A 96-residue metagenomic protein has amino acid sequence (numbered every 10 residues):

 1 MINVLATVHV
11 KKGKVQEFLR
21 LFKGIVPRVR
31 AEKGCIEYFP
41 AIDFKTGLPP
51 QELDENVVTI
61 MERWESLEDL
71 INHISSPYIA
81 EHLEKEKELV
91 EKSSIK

Functional and structural regions predicted by a protein language model:
N3-V8: Active-site-flanking beta-strand signature of metal-NTP-handling nucleotidyl enzymes and homologous cyclase-like
H9-G13, W64-S66: Structural beta->alpha junctions
K14-F18: Short, conserved charged micro-motifs
L19-K23: Short amphipathic alpha-helical segment that frequently serves as the phosphate-/nucleotide-binding helix
G24-I36, D54-V57, M61-K96: An amphipathic, aromatic/His-enriched active-site/gating alpha helix that lines ligand/cofactor pockets
I42-F44: A general secondary-structure junction signal
P49-L53: Short glycine-biased active-site loop of nucleotidyltransferases that positions the nucleotide triphosphate and helps
